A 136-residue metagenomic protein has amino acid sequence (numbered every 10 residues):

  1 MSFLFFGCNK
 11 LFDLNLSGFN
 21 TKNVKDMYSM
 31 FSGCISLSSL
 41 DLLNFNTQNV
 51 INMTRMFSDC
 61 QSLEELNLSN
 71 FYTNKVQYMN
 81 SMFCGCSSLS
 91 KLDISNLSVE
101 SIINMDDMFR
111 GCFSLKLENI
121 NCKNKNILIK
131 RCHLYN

Functional and structural regions predicted by a protein language model:
S2-N136: Negatively charged
